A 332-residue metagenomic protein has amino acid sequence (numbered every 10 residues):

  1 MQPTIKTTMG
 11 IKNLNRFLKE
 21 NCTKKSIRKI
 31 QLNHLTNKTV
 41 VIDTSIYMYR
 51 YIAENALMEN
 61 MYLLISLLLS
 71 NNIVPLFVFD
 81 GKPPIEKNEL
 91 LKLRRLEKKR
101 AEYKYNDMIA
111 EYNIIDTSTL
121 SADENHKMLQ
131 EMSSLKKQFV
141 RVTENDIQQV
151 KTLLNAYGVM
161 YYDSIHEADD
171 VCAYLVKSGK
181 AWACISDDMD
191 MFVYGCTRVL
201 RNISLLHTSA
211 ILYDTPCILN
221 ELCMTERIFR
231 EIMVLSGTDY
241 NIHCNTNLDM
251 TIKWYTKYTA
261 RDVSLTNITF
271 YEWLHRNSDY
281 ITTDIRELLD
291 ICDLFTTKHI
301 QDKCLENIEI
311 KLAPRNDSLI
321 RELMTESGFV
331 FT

Functional and structural regions predicted by a protein language model:
Q2-K6, K24-T36, N71, T208-T332: Non-catalytic nucleic-acid-binding/docking modules located in mid-to-C-terminal regions of nucleic-acid enzymes
P3, T7, K12-F17, N21 (+1 more regions): Noncatalytic, basic helical substrate-engagement surface that gates or grips nucleic-acid strands
L93-L96, K180-W182, R201-S204: Short, hinge-like loop/turn segments at secondary-structure boundaries
H166-V171: Short acidic loop-to-helix transition motifs that present clustered carboxylates
C172-L200: Acidic, metal-binding active-site segment of PIN/NYN-like and related structure-specific nucleases
W182-D190, L206-S209, L222-T225: A polyampholytic, Gly/Pro-enriched intrinsically disordered region
M191-Y194, R198-V199, S204-L212, P216: Conserved NTP-donor binding/palm subdomain of two-metal-ion nucleotidyltransferases/polymerases, i.e., the charged
